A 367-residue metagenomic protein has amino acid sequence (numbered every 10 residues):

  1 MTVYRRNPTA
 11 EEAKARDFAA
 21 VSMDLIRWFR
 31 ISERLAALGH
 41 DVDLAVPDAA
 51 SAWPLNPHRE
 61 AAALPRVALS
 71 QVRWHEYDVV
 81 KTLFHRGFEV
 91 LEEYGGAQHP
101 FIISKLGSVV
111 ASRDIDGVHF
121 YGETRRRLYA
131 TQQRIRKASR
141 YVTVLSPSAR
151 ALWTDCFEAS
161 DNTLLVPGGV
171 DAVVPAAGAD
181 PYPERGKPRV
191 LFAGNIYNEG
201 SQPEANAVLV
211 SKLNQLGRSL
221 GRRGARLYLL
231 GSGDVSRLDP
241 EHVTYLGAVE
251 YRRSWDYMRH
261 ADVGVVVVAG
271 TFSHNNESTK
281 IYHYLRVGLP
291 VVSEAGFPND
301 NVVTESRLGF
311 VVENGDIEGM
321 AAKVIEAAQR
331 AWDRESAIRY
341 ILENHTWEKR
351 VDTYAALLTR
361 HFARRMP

Functional and structural regions predicted by a protein language model:
A15-E33, D171-V174, Y182-R237, G247-Y251: Conserved catalytic-core segment of nucleotide-activated headgroup transferases in glycan assembly
S22-I26, R30, D180, G315 (+1 more regions): A charged, aromatic-enriched C-terminal amphipathic alpha-helix characteristic of glycosyltransferases across folds
S70-E89, P100-I102: Short N-terminal targeting/anchoring amphipathic segment
W74, V109-V110, G122-V142: Membrane-proximal helix-turn-helix segments that form the acceptor-binding/catalytic region of lipid-linked
V79-K81, Y94-I115: Active-site proximal beta-strand in glycosyltransferases
K137-A176: Donor nucleotide-sugar binding/catalytic pocket of nucleotide-sugar-dependent glycosyltransferases
G200-A207, R252-Y257, G264-H283, V292-N301: Nucleotide-sugar-dependent
E305-S306, F310-I317, I325-A331: Conserved acidic donor-binding segment of nucleotide-sugar-dependent glycosyltransferases
